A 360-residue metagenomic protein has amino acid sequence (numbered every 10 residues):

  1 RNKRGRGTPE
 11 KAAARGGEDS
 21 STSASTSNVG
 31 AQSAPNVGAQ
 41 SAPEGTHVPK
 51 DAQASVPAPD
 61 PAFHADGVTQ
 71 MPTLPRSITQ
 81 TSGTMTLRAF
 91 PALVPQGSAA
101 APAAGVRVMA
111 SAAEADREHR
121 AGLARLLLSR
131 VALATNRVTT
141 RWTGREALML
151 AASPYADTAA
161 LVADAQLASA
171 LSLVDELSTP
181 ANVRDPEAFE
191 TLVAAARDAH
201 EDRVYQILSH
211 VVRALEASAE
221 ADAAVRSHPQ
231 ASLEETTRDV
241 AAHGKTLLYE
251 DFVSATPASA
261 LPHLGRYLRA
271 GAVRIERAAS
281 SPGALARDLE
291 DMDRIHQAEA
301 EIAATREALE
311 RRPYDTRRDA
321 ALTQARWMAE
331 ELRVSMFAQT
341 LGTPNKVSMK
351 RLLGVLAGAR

Functional and structural regions predicted by a protein language model:
R1-N28, A34, A42-R360: A positional "C-terminalness" feature that preferentially activates on distal terminal regions of long, nucleic
